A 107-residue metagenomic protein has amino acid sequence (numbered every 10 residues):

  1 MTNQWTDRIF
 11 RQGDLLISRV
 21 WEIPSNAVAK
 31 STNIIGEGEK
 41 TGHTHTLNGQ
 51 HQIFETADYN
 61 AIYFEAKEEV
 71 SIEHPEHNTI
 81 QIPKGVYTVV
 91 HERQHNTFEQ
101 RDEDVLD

Functional and structural regions predicted by a protein language model:
M1-I9, N48-P75: Short acidic, Pro/Gly- and aromatic-enriched capping/linker segments at domain boundaries
R19-V20, I82: Short helix/loop capping segments that flank catalytic or ligand/cofactor-binding pockets
W21-T44, Y87-Q100: Short, surface-exposed, low-complexity cationic segments
K67-E69, P75-E76, Q81-H95: Tight coil/turn sites that cap or link beta-strands
E103-D107: Mixed-charge (acidic/basic) macromolecular-recognition segments
